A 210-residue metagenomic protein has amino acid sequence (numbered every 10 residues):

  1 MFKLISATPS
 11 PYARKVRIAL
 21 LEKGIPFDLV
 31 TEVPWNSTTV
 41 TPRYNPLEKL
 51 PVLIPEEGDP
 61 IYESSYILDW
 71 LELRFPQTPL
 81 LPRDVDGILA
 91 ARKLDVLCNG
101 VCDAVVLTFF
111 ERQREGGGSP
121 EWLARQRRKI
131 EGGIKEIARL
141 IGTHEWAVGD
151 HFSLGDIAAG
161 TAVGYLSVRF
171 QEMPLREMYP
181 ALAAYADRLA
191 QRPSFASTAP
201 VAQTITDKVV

Functional and structural regions predicted by a protein language model:
M1-W122: GST-like domain detector, emphasizing the conserved glutathione-binding G-site in the N-terminal thioredoxin-like
S10, D156, R192: Conserved G/P- and acidic residue-centered "switch" motifs that form tight phosphate/ATP-binding loops in soluble
L53, S65, E131-A138, S194: Aromatic-glycine hotspot motif
F75, I141-E145, P193: A general structural signal marking secondary-structure boundaries and capping sites
C98-R188: GST-like fold's C-terminal all-alpha helical module
R176-V210: Long hydrophobic alpha-helical segments typical of transmembrane helices together with their membrane-interfacial
